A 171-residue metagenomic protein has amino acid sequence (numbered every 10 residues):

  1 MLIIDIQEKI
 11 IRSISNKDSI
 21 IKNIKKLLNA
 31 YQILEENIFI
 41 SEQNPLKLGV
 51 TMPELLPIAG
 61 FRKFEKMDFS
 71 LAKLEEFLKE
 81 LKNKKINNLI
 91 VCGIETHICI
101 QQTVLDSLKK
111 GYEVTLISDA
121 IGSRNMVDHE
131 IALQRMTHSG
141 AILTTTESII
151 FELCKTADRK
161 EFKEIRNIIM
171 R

Functional and structural regions predicted by a protein language model:
M1-I6: N-terminal nucleotide-binding beta1-loop-alpha1 segment
E8-S13: Short acidic, Gly/Ser-rich segments with clustered Asp/Glu that frequently serve as metal-coordination loops in enzyme
I14-I40, P45: A short alpha/beta connector and helix-capping loop motif
I33, L46-R171: Active-site-adjacent betaalpha module
